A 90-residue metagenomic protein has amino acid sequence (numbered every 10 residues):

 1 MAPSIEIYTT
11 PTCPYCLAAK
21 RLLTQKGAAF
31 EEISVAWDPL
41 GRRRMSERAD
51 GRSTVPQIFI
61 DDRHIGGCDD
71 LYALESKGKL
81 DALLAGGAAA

Functional and structural regions predicted by a protein language model:
M1-E31: Local sequence-structure signature of Cys/Sec-based thiol-disulfide redox active-site neighborhoods
L17, L40, G66: Residues that form or flank phosphate/diphosphate-binding pockets in enzymes that use nucleotide phosphates
R21-L23, S46, Y72-A73: Short, glycine/charged-enriched secondary-structure capping and boundary segments
E31-I33, R63: Structural signal for short hydrophobic segments within the conserved structured cores of catalytic domains across
V35-S53, K79-G86: Thioredoxin-like thiol-disulfide oxidoreductase module
D50-F59, D69: Structural micro-motif
I60-A89: Non-catalytic, surface beta->alpha helical segment in thiol-disulfide oxidoreductase systems
